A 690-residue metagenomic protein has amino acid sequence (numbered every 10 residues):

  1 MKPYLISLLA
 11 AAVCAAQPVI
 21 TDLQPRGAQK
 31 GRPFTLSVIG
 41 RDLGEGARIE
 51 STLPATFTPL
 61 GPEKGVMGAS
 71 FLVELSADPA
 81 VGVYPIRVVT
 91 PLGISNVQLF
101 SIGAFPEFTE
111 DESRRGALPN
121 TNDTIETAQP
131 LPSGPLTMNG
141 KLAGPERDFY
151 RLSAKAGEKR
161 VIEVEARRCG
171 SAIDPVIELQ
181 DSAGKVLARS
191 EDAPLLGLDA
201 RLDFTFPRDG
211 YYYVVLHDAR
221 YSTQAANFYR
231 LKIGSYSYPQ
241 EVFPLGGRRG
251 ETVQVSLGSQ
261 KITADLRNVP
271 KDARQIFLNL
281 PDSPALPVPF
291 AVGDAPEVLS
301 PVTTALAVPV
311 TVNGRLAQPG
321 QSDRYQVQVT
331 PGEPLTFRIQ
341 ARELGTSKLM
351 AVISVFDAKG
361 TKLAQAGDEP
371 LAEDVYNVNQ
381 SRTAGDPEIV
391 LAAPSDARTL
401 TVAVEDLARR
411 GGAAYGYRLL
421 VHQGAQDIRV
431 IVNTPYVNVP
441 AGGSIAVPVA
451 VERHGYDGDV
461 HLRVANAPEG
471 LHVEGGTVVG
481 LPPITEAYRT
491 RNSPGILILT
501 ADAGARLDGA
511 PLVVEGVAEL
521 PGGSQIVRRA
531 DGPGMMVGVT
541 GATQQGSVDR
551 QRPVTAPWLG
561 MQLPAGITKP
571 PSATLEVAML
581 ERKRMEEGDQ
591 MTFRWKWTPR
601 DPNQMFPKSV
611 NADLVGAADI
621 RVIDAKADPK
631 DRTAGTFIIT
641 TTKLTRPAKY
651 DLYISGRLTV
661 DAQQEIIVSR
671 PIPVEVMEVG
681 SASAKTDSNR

Functional and structural regions predicted by a protein language model:
M1-Y4: Positively charged n-region of N-terminal signal peptides that target proteins for export
S7-A16: Hydrophobic h-region of N-terminal signal peptides that target proteins for export in Gram-negative bacteria
Q17-P59, G65-G68, A77, P91 (+7 more regions): Acidic, Ser/Thr/Pro-rich low-complexity intrinsically disordered segments
K64-G93, Q98-I102, L216: Periplasmic N-terminal soluble interaction domains immediately after the signal peptide in Gram-negative
I94-G103, N227-F228, A285-D294, G416 (+2 more regions): Edge beta-strands of extracellular beta-sandwich domains
L99-G134, D282-P309: Predominantly extracellular/luminal regions of secreted and cell-surface proteins, especially disulfide-bonded
F108-E110, G116, K141, G680-R690: Compositionally biased, proline/threonine/alanine/serine-rich low-complexity intrinsically disordered stretches
Q240, L245-T252, K261-T263, G320 (+5 more regions): A hydrophobic alpha-helix/topogenic segment detector that preferentially activates on transmembrane helices
